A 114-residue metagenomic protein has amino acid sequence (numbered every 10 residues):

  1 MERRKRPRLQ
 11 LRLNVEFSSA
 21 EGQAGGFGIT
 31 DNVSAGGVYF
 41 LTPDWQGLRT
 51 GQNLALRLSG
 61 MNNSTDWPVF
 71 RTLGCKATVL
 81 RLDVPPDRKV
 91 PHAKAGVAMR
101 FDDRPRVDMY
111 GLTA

Functional and structural regions predicted by a protein language model:
M1-A114: Structured alpha-helical
